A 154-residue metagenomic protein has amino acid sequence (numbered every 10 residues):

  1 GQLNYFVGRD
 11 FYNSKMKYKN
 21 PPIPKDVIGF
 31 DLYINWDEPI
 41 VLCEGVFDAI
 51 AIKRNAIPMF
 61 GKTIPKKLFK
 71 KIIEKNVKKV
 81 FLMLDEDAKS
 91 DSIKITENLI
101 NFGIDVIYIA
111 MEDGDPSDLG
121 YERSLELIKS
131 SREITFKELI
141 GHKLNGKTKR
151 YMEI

Functional and structural regions predicted by a protein language model:
Q2-K79: Phosphate-handling DNA/RNA-contact segment within nucleic-acid enzymes
V41-L42, I73, V77-M83, S92-I154: Replication-associated primase and helicase/ATPase modules
A51, S90-S92: Extracytoplasmic/secreted cell-surface and envelope-processing proteins
M59, L84-E86: Short glycine-centered, acidic/aromatic-flanked micro-motifs in structured strand/loop junctions that mark active-site
P65, A88-S90: Alpha-helix N-cap/loop-to-helix initiation residues
